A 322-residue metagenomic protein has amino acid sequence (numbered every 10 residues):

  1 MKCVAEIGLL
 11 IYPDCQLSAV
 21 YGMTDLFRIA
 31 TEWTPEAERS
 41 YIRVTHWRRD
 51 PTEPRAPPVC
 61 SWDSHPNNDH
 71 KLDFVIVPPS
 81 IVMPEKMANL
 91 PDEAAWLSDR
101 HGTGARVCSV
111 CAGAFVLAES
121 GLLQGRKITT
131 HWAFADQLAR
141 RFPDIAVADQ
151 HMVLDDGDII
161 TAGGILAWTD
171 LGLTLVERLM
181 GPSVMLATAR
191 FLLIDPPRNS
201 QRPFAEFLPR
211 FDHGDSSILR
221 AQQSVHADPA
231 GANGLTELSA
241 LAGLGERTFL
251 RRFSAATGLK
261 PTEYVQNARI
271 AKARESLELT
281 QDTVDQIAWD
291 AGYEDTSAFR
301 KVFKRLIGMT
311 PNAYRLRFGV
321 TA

Functional and structural regions predicted by a protein language model:
K2-E119: N-terminal functional module of multi-domain proteins
G102-V107, L122-K127, D158: Short active-site oxyanion
Q124-M152, A187-T188: A conserved active-site-flanking secondary-structure segment within enzyme catalytic domains
I145-D149, P182-A187, R198-P203, S217 (+1 more regions): Short, structured loop/turn "capping" segments at alpha-beta junctions
M152-F191: Conserved anion/nucleotide-ligand pocket segment
S183-S200, G243, F318-A322: A short, charged, Gly/Pro-tolerant segment at domain boundaries
Q201, E206-N233, L238-A242, E263-D282: A short, Lys/Arg-enriched amphipathic alpha-helix from helix-turn-helix/homeodomain DNA-binding modules
S224-A227, A232-A268, A288-A313: Basic/polar phosphate-binding segments, predominantly the helix-turn-helix DNA-binding elements of transcriptional
